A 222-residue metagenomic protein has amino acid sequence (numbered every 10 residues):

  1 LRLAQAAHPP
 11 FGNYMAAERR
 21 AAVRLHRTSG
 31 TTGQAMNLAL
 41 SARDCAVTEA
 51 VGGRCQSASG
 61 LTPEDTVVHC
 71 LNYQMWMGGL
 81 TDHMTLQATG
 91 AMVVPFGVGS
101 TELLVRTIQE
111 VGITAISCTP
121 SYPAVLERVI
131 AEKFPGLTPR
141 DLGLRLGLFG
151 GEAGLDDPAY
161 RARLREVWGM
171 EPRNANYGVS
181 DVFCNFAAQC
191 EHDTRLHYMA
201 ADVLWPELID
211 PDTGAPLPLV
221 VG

Functional and structural regions predicted by a protein language model:
L1-R27, G33-A50, R54-A58, T62-E64: Nucleotide 5′-phosphate-binding alpha/beta core
T28-T31, V67, I116, G178: Conserved S/T- and glycine-rich ATP-binding loop of Class I adenylate-forming
S41-C55, T66-V125: AMP-binding/adenylate-forming
S57-L61, T85, P139: Glycine-rich helix-loop-beta junction characteristic of Rossmann-like nucleotide cofactor-binding loops
E64-D65, G222: Beta-strand-connecting loops/turns
T66-V68, K133-L155: Conserved helix-loop-beta element of the AMP-binding
P123-L142, P158-R165: Adenylate-forming
F149, G154-G222: Conserved AMP-binding/adenylate-forming
